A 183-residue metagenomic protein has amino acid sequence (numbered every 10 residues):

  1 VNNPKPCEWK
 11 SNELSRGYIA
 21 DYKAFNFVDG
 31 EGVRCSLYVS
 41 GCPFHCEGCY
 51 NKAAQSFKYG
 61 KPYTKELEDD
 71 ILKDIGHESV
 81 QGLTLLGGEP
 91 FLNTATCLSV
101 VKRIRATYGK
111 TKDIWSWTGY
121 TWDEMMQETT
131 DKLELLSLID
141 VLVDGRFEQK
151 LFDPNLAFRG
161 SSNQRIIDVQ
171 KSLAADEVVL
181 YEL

Functional and structural regions predicted by a protein language model:
V1-Y38, N51-F57, V178, L183: N-terminal [4Fe-4S]-dependent radical SAM core
S15-A20, V33, N51-S116, Y120-L135: Conserved Radical SAM active-site core
V28, D123, A175: Flexible, glycine-rich phosphate/dinucleotide-binding loops and adjacent beta-alpha linkers at cofactor/substrate
R34-C49, E89: Cysteine-centered iron-sulfur cluster-binding motifs in ferredoxin-type domains/subunits of redox enzymes
P90, F147-Q149: Short glycine-rich anion-binding loops that position phosphate/pyrophosphate groups of nucleotides and phosphorylated
N93-R105, F152-L183: P-loop/Walker A phosphate-binding loop and immediately adjacent motor/lid segment at beta-alpha junctions
